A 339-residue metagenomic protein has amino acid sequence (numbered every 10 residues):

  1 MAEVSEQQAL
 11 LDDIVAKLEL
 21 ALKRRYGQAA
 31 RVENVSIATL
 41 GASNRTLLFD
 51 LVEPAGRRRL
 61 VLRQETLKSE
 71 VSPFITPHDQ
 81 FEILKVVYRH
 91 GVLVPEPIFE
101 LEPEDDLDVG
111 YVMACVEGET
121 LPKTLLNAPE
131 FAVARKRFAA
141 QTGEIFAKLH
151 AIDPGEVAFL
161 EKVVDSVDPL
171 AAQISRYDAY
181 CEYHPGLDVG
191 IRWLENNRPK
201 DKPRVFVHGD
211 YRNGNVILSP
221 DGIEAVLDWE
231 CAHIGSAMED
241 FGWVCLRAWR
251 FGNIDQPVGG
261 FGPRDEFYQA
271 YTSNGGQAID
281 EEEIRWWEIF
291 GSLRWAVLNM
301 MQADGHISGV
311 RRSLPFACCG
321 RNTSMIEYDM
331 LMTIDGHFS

Functional and structural regions predicted by a protein language model:
A2-Q28: Juxta-kinase regulatory segment immediately upstream of eukaryotic protein kinase catalytic domains
V35-A171, S175-V189, R198-P203: ATP-binding pocket architecture of kinase catalytic cores
E161-V164, A278-F290: All-alpha amphipathic helical-bundle segments outside canonical DNA-binding/catalytic cores that form hydrophobic
R204-F206, E224: Conserved protein kinase catalytic-loop anchor
F206-H208, N213: Catalytic-loop of the protein kinase fold
L227-A232: Activation of the activation-loop gatekeeper triad in protein kinase-fold domains
D240-G276, F290-G309: Active-site activation/catalytic loop segments of kinase-like enzymes and analogous catalytic loops in related
